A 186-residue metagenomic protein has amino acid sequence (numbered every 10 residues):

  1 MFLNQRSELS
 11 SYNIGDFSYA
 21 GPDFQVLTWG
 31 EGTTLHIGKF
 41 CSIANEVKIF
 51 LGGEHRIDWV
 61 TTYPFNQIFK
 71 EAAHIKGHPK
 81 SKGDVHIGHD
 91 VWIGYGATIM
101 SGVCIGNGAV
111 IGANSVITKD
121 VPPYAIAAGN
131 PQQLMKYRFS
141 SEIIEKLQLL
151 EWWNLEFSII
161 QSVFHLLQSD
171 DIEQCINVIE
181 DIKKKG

Functional and structural regions predicted by a protein language model:
F2-N4, E8-N13, F17-S101, N130: Flexible, glycine/small-residue-enriched loop-and-beta-strand segment within the central core of proteins
L9, N66-I99, Q132-G186: C-terminal segments of enzyme domains that contribute to small-molecule binding surfaces
G53-E54, V121, Y137-R138: Conserved catalytic-core motifs of eukaryotic protein kinase domains, centered on the activation segment
Y95, A113, P123: Catalytic-loop Lys-Pro-X-Asn motif of eukaryotic-like protein kinases
S101-V103, K119: Flexible coil/turn residues that form the inter-helical turn or adjacent wing/linker of helix-turn-helix
G106-A109, P122-Y124: Conserved catalytic segment of ABC-fold P-loop ATPases
V110-G112, V116: A generic "structured core" feature
P123, A128-P131: Acidic, glycine-centered active-site loop in nucleotide-sugar glycosyltransferases
